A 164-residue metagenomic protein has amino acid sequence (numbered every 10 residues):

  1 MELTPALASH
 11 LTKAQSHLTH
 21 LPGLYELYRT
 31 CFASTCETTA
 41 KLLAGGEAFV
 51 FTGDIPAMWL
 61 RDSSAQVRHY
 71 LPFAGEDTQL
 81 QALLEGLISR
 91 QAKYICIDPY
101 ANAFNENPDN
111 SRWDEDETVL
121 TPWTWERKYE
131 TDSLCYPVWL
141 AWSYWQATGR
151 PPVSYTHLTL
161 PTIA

Functional and structural regions predicted by a protein language model:
M1-R61: Low-complexity, Ser/Thr/Pro/Gly-enriched N-terminal "stalk/linker" regions
L7-H20, A65-T78, Y136-P151: Well-ordered alpha-helical scaffold segments within catalytic/enzyme domains
G46-I55, S64-A74, T118-W123: Glycine-/proline-rich flexible loop or hinge segments
A57-A65, K128-W139: Aromatic- and histidine-enriched alpha-helix N-cap/loop-to-helix transition segments that scaffold the rims
M58-C96, Q146: Short, solvent-exposed loop/edge-beta patches enriched in aromatic
T78-Y136: Helix-terminus loop motifs that line ligand-binding clefts
E117-R127, A141-V153: Short acidic, glycine/Ser/Thr-rich loop/turn "cap" segments at secondary-structure junctions
T156-T162: Conserved small/polar residues in nucleotide/adenosyl-binding loops
